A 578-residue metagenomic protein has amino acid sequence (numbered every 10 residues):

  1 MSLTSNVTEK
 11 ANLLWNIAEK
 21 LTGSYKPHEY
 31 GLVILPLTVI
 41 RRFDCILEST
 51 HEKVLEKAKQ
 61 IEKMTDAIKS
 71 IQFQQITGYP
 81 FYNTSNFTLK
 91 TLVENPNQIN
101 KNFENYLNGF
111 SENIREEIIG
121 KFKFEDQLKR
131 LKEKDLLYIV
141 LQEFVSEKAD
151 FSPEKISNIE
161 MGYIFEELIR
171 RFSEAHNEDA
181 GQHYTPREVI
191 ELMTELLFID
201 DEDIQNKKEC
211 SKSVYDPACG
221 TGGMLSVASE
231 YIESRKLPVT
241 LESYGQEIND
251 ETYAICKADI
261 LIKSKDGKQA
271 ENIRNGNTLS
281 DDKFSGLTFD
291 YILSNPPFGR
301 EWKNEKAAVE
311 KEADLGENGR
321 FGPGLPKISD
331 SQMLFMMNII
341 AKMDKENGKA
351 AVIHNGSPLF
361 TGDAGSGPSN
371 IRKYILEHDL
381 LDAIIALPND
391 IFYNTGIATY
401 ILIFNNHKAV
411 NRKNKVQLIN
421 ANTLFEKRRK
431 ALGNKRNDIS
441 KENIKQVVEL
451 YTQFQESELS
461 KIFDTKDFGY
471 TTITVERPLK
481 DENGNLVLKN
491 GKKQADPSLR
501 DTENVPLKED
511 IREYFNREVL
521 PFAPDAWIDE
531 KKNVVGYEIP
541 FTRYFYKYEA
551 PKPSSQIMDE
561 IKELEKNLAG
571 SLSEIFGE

Functional and structural regions predicted by a protein language model:
M1-D201, K268, N272-T278, A386-N389 (+3 more regions): Non-catalytic, mostly N-terminal accessory regions of nucleic-acid modification and defense proteins
K20, E29-R42, M193, K257 (+2 more regions): Conserved Class I SAM-dependent methyltransferase catalytic core
R130, E154, H183, A218 (+10 more regions): Hydrophobic alpha-helical scaffolding
A180-S294, G299-E301, K306-E310, M333 (+5 more regions): Conserved S-adenosyl-L-methionine
S226, A254, S294-P296, M333-M337 (+15 more regions): Feature representing long, continuous alpha-helical segments
P238, G316, T395-I397: Short, solvent-exposed loop/turn segments at the edges of secondary structure
E301, E305-S329: Conserved catalytic motifs of ABC-family nucleotide-binding domains
E305, Y393-K480: Flexible, glycine-/basic-rich loop-and-beta segments that form/coincide with the SAM-dependent methyltransferase
